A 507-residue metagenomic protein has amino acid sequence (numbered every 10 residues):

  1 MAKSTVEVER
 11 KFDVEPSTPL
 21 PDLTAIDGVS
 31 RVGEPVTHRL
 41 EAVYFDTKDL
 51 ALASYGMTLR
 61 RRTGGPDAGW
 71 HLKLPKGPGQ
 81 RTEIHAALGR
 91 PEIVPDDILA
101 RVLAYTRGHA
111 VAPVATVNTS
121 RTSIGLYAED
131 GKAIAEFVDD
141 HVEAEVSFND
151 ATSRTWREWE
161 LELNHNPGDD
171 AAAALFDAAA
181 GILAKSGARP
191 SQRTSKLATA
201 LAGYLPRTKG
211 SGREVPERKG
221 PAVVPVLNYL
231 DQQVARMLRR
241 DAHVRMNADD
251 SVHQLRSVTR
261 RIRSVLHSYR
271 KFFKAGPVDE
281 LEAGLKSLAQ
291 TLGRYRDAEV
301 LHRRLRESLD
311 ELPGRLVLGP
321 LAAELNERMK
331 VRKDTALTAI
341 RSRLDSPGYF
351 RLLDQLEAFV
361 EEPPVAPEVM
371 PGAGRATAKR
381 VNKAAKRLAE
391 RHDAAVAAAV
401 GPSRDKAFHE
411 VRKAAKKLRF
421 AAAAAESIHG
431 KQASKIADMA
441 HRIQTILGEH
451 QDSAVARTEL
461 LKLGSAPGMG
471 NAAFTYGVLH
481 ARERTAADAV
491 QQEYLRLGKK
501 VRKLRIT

Functional and structural regions predicted by a protein language model:
M1-T507: Function-determining surface determinants
